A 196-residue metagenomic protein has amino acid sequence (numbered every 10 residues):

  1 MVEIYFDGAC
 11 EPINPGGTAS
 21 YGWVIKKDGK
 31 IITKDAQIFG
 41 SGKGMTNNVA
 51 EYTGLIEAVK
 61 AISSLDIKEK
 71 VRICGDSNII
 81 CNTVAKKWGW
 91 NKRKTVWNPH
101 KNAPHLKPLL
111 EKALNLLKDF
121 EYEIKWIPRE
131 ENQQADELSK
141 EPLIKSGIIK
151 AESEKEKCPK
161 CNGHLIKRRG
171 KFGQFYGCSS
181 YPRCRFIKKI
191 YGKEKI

Functional and structural regions predicted by a protein language model:
M1-V49, T53, K60-I62: RNase H-like nuclease fold core
A9-P15, I56-K140: RNase H catalytic domain
L143-E152: Acidic, His- and aromatic-enriched active-site or binding-groove loops in soluble protein domains that engage sugars
K155, F175, Y181: Residues immediately within or flanking Cys/His clusters that coordinate Zn2+ in small zinc-binding modules
C158-C161, C178: Short cysteine-rich clusters marking metal-coordination/redox-active sites
R168-G177: Short linker/helix segments within small regulatory modules
P182-I196: Short metal-binding segments enriched for Cys and/or His
